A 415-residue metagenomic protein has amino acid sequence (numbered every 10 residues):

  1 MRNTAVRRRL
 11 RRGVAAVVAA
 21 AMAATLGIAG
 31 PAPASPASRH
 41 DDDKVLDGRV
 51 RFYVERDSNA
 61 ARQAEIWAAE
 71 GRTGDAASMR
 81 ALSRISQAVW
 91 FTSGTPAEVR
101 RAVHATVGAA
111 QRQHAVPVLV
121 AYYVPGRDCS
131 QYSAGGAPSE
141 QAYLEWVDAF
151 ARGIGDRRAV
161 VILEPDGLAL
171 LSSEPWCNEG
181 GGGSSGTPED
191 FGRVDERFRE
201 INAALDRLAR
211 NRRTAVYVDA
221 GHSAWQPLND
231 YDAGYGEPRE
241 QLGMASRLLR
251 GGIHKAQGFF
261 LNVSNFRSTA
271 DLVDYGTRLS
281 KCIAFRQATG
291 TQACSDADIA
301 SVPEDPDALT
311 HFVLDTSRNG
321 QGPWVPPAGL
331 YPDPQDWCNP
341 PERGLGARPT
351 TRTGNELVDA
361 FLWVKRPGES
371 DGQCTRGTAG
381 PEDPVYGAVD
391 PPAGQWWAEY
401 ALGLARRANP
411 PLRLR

Functional and structural regions predicted by a protein language model:
M1-P36: Secretory targeting and sorting signals
A19, Y217-V218, S223: Internal, conserved structured core segments that host functional sites
S35-D43, G192, R413-R415: Post-signal peptide N-terminal regions of Sec-secreted extracellular proteins
V45-G153, R157, K365-A393, W397 (+1 more regions): N-terminal carbohydrate-binding/catalytic regions of secreted carbohydrate-active enzymes
R51-V54, A88-T92, V116-A121, R158-E164 (+6 more regions): Structural recognition of the beta-strand scaffold that forms the well-ordered cores of secreted hydrolase catalytic
E55, N59-S78, Q226-P384: Surface-exposed substrate-engagement region within the catalytic domains of secreted or surface-exposed extracellular
A97, A105-D219, D232-M244, I253-K255: Substrate-binding cleft of extracellular glycoside hydrolase catalytic domains
R318, P323, A405-R415: Long, compositionally biased low-complexity segments
